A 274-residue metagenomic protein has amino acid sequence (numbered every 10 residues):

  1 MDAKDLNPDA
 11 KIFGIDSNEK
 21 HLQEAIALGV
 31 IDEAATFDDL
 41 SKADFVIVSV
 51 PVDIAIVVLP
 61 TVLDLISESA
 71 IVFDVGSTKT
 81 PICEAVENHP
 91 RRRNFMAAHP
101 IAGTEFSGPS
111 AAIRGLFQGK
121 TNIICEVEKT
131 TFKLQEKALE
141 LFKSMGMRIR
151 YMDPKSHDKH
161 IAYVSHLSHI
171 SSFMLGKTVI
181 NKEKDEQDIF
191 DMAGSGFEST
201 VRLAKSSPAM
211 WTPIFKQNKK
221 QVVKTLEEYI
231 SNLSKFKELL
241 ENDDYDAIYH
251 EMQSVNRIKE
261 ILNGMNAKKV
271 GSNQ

Functional and structural regions predicted by a protein language model:
M1-F37, S41, F45: NAD(P)+-binding Rossmann beta1-loop-alpha1 motif at the extreme N-terminus of oxidoreductases
D9-K11, N94, T121, R148: Residues at the starts of beta-strands that form the adenosine-phosphate
S17-N18, V50, V75-S77: Short beta->alpha hinge that forms the Motif I/post-I loop of the SAM-binding pocket
F37-F73: Rossmann-like NAD(P)-binding element
P60-S110: Rossmann-like NAD(P)(H) cofactor-binding subdomain of soluble oxidoreductases
R114-R202: Internal alpha-helical scaffold of NAD(P)-dependent oxidoreductase catalytic cores
E186-V255: Interdomain hinge/lid region at the active-site interface of Rossmann-like NAD(P)-dependent oxidoreductases
V270-Q274: Short, basic, low-complexity termini and linkers enriched in Ser/Thr/Gly/Pro that act as targeting/leader peptides
